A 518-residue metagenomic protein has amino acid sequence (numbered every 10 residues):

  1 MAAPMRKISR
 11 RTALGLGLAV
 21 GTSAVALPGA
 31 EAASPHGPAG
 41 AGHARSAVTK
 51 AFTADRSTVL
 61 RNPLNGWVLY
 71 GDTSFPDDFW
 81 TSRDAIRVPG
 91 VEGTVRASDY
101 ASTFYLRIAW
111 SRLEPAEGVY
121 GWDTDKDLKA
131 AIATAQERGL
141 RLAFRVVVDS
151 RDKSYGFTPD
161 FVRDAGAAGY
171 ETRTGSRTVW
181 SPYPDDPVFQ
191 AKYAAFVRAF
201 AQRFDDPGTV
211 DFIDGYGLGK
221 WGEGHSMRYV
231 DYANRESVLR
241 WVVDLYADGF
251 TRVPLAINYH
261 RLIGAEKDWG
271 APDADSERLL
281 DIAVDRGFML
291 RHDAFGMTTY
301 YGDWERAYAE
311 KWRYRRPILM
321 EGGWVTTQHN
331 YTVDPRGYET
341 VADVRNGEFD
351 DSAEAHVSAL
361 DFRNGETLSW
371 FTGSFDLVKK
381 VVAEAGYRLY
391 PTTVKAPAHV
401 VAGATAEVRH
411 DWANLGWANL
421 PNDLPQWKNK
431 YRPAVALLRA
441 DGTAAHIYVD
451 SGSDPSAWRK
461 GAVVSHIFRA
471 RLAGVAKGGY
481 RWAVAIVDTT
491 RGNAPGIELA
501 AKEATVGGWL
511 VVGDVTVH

Functional and structural regions predicted by a protein language model:
M1-I8, T12-A26: N-terminal secretory signal peptides
A24-A41: C-terminal region of N-terminal signal peptides and the immediate post-cleavage residues of exported proteins
R45-V88, Q136-R138, D214-G222, S226-E366: Catalytic-core regions of glycoside hydrolase
G93, A97-A101, Y105-Y170: Aromatic-lined substrate-binding rim segments of carbohydrate-active enzymes
W110-D123, R177-A191, M227-A233: The substrate-binding groove and active-site-proximal loops of carbohydrate-active enzymes, especially glycoside
A131-Q136, G169, T178-F212, V242-L245: An active-site-proximal structural segment forming one wall of the substrate-binding cleft that immediately precedes
R345-T393: Catalytic cores of secreted or luminal carbohydrate-active enzymes
A383-H518: Extracellular/luminal regions of secreted and cell-surface proteins that mediate adhesion/ECM remodeling
